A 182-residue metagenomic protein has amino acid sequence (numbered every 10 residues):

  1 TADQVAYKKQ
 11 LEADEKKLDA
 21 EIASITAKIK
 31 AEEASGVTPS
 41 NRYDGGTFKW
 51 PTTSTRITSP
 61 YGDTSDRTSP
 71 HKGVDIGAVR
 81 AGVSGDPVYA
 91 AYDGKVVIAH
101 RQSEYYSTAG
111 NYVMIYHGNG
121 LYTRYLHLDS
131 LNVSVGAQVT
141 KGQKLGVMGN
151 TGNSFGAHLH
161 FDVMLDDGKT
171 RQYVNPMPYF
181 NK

Functional and structural regions predicted by a protein language model:
T1-Y43: Alpha-helical oligomerization segments with coiled-coil/rod-like character
T26, Y61, R80, H100 (+1 more regions): A generic structural motif
T38-N41, R56-Y92: Short glycine/threonine/proline-enriched tight-turn/helix- or strand-capping micro-motif at secondary-structure
K49-S54, T58, Q172-M177: Proline-centered structural pivot motif
I57, V88, G94-V96, G136-M148: A structural signal for short beta-strand/turn segments enriched in small hydrophobics and glycine
G62, A99-R101, K144, N150: Short, surface-exposed secondary-structure boundary micro-motifs
S69-H71, G85, A90-V135, A157-L165: Zn2+-dependent peptidoglycan hydrolase active-site motif and core
S107-N119, A137-K182: Conserved, short, structured surface segments that act as functional micro-motifs
